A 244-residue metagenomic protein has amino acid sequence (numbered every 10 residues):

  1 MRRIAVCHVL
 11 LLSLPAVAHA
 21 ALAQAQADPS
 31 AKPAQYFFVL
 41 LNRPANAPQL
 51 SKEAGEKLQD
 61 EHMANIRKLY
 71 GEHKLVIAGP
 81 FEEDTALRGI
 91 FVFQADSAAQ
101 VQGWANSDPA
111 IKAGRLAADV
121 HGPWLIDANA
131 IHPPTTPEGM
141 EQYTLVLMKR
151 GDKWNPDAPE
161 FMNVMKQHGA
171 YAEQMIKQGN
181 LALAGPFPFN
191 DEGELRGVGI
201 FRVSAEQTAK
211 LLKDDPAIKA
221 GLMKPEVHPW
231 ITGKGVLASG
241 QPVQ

Functional and structural regions predicted by a protein language model:
M1-I4: Positively charged n-region of N-terminal signal peptides that target proteins for export
C7-H19: Bacterial N-terminal signal peptides
Q24-Q244: Conserved, structured core segments of small domains
